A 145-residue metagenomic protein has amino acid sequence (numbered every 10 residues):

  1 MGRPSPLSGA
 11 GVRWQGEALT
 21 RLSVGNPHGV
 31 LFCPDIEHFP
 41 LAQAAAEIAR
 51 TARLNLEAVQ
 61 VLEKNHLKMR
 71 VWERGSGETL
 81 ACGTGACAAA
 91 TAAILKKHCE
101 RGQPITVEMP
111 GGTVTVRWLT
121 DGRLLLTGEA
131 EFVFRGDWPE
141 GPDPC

Functional and structural regions predicted by a protein language model:
M1-A81, A90-C145: Active-site proximal loop and beta-alpha junction motif in alpha/beta enzyme cores
A86-A88: Conserved acetyl-CoA-binding loop-helix of GNAT-fold acetyltransferases
